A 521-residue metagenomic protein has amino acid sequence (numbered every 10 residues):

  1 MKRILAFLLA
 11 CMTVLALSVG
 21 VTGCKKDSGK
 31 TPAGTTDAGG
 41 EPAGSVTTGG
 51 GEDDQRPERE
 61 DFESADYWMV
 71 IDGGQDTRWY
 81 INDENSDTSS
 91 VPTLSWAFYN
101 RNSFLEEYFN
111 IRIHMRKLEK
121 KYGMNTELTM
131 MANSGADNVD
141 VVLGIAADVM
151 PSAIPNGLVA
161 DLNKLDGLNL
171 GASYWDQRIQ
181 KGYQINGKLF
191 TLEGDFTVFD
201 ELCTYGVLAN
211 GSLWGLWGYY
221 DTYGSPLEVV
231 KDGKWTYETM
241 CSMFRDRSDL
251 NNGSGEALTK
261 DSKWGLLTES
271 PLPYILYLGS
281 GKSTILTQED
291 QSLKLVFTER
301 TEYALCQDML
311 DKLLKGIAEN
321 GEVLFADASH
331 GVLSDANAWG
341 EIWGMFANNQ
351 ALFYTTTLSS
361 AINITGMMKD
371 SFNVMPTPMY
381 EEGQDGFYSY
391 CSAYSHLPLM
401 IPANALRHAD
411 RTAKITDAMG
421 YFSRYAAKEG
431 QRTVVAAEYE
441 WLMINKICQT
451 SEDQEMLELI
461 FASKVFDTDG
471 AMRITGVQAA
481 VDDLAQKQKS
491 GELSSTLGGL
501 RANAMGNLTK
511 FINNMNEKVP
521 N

Functional and structural regions predicted by a protein language model:
K2-L8, A16-N156, A426-G430, L484-A485 (+1 more regions): Conserved N-terminal structural module of periplasmic/extracytoplasmic solute-binding proteins
G49-A65, K117-Y122, D148-Y205: Hinge/lid segment of periplasmic solute-binding proteins
V70-I71, A136-V142, A146-A147, Q184-V207 (+2 more regions): Extracytoplasmic/periplasmic solute-binding protein
N125-V142, P151-N156, C241-D246, A336-L352 (+1 more regions): Short helices/loops that flank or line small-molecule/ion binding pockets
G167-Y174, V229-D232, T259, S283-D308 (+1 more regions): Short, solvent-exposed loop/beta-turn-alpha elements that line the ligand-binding surface or hinge of extracytoplasmic
C241-F244, T284-A336: Glycine-centered hinge/linker elements that transmit conformational signals in sensory and ligand-binding systems
T365-Y439, I444: Extracytoplasmic/periplasmic substrate-recognition and gating elements
A403-A413, S423-N521: Conserved C-terminal helix/tail region of periplasmic/extracytoplasmic solute-binding proteins
